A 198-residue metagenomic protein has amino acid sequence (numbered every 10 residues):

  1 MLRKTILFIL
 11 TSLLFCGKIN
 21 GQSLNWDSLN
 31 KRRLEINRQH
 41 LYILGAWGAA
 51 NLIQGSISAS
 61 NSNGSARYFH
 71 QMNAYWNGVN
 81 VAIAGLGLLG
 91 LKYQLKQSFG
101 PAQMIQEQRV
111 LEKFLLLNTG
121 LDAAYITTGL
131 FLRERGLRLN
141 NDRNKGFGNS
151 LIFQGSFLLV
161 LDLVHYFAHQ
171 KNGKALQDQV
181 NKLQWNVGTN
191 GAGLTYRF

Functional and structural regions predicted by a protein language model:
L2-I6, S12-L13, G21-I43, L89 (+4 more regions): Replace "edges of transmembrane helices
A46-F69: Long, highly hydrophobic alpha-helical transmembrane signal-anchor segments
W47, V79-N80, L117-L121: Alpha-helical transmembrane segments of multi-pass integral membrane proteins
G48, L52-G55, I126-G129, L159: Amphipathic, well-ordered alpha-helical segments in soluble domains
Q54-S58, V79-Q94: Canonical alpha-helical transmembrane segments
G64-N80: Loop-to-helix transition at the N-terminal end of transmembrane alpha-helices
